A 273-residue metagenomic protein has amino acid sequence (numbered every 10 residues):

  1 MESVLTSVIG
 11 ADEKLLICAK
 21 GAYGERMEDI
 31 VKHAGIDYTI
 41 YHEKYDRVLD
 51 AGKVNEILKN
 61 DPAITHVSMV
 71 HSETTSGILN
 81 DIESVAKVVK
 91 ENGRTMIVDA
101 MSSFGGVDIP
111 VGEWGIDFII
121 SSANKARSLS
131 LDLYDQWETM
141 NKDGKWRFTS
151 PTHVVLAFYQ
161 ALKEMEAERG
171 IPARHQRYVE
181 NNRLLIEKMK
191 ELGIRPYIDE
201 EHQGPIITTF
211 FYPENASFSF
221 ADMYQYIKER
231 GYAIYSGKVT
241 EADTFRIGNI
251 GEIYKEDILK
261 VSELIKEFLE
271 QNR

Functional and structural regions predicted by a protein language model:
M1-L16, K20-D29: Conserved beta-loop-alpha segment that forms the PLP phosphate-binding cup at the N-terminus of a helix
L49-G105, F118: Active-site phosphate-binding strand-loop segment of PLP-dependent enzymes
G112-K125: Conserved active-site segment immediately N-terminal to the catalytic lysine that forms the internal aldimine
A126-E187: Active-site C-terminal subdomain of aminotransferase-like
R195-Y226: Conserved PLP-binding catalytic core of the aspartate aminotransferase-like
R230-R246: Conserved PLP cofactor-binding pocket of PLP-dependent enzymes
D243-R273: PLP-dependent enzyme catalytic core of the Aspartate aminotransferase-like
